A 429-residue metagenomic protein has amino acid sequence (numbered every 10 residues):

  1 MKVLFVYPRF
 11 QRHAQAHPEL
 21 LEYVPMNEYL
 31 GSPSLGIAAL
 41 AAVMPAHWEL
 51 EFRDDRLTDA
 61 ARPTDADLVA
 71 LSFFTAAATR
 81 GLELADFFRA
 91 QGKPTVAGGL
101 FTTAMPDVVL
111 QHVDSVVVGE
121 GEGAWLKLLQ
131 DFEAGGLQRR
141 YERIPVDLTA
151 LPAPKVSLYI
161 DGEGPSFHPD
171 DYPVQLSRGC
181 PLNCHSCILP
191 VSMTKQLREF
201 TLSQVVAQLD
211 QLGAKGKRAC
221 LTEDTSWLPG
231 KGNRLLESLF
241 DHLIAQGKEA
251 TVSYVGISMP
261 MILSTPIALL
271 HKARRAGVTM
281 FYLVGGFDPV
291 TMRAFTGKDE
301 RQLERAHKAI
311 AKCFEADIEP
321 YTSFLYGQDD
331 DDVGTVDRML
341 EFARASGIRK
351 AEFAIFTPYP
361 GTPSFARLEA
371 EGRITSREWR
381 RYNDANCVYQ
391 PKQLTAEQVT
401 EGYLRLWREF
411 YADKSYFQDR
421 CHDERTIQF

Functional and structural regions predicted by a protein language model:
M1-L212: Acidic, low-complexity intrinsically disordered segments
K2-E22, N27, A41, G334-E352 (+1 more regions): C-terminal accessory regions of radical SAM enzymes
V3, L50, T95, A219 (+3 more regions): Hydrophobic/aromatic residues located in beta-strands of well-ordered beta-sheets within soluble catalytic
V96, V117, R140, S253-V255 (+3 more regions): Structural detector of well-ordered beta-strand residues that form the stable sheet scaffold of enzyme domains
P106-Q111, L269, D329-R344: Catalytic cores of alpha/beta
V113, R274-M280, S346-R349: Glycine-enriched alpha-helix->loop->beta-strand junction motifs that scaffold or abut catalytic
V156-Y321, E341: Radical SAM [4Fe-4S] cluster-binding motif and immediate context
D224-L228, S258-M259, Y326-D330, A354-P363: Short, solvent-exposed turn/loop segments enriched in Gly/Ser/Thr/Pro and often Arg
